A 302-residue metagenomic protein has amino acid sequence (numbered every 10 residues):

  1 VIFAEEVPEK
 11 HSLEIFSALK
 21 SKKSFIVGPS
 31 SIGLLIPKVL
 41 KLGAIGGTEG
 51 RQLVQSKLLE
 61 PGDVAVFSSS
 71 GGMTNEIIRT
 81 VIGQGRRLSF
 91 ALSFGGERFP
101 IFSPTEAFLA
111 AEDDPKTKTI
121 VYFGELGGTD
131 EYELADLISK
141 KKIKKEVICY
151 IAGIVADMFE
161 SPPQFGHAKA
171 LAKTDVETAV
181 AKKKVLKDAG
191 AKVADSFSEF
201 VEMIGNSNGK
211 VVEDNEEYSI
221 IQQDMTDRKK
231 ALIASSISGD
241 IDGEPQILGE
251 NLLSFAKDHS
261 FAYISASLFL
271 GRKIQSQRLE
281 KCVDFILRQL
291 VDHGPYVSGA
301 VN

Functional and structural regions predicted by a protein language model:
V1-S254, S260, L268, R272-N302: Catalytic-core regions of core metabolic enzymes, especially those transforming organic acids/acyl-group intermediates
